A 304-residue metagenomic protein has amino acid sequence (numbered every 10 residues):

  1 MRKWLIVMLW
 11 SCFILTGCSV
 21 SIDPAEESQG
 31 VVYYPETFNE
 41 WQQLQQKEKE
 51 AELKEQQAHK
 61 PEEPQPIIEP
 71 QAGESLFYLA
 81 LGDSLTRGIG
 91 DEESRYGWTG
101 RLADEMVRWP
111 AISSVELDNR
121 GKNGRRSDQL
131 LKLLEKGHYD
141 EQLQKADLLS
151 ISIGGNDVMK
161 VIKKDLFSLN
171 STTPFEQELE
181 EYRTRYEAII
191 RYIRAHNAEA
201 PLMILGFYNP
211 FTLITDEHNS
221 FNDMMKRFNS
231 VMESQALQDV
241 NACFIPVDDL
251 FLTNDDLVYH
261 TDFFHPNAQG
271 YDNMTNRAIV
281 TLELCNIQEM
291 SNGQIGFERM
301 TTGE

Functional and structural regions predicted by a protein language model:
M1-L79, C285-E304: N-terminal secretory targeting modules
Q42-Q45, K49-G121, D140: Serine-esterase "nucleophile elbow" of acetyl-processing enzymes
E63-A72, L130-D147, I190-A195: Short amphipathic alpha-helices and their capping/turn segments at secondary-structure boundaries
F77-L81, E116-G121, D147-S152, P201-G206 (+1 more regions): Structural recognition of the beta-strand scaffold that forms the well-ordered cores of secreted hydrolase catalytic
S84-R87, K122-D128, G155-M159, Y208-T212 (+2 more regions): Solvent-exposed loop/turn segments at secondary-structure junctions within structured extracellular/periplasmic domains
K122-S127, V158, D165-E181, T215-S220: Surface-exposed cleft-lining segments at the edges of enzyme active sites
K132-Q177: Oxyanion-hole/transition-state-stabilizing segment in secreted/luminal serine hydrolases and related acyltransferases
P210-P246: Substrate-gating cap/lid alpha-helix
